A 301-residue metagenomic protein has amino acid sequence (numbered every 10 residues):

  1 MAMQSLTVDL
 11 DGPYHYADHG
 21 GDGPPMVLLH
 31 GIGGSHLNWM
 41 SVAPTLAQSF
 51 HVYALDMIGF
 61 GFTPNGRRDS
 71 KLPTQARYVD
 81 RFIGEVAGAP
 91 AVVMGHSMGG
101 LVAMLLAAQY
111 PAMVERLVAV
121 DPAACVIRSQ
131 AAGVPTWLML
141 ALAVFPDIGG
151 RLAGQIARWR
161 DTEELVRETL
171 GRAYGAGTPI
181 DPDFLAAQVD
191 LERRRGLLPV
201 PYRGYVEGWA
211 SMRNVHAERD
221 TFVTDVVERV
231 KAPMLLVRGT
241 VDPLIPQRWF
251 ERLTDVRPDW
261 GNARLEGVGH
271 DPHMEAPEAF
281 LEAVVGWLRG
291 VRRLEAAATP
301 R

Functional and structural regions predicted by a protein language model:
D18-N65: Conserved HGGG/HGGXW glycine-rich cap/lid loop of the alpha/beta-hydrolase fold
T74-A91: Conserved acidic catalytic loop of the alpha/beta-hydrolase fold
G100-P111, L117: Short glycine-enriched nucleophile-adjacent loop and the immediately C-terminal alpha-helix near the catalytic center
L117-I156: Flexible "cap/lid" loop of the alpha/beta hydrolase fold
Q155-R229: Conserved alpha/beta-hydrolase catalytic His-Asp/Glu region
H216-A217, V241-I245: Acidic catalytic loop of the alpha/beta-hydrolase fold
V230, L236-R238: Short beta-strand/loop motif that positions the catalytic acidic residue of the alpha/beta-hydrolase fold
P258-R301: Catalytic active-site module of serine/aspartate enzymes centered on a nucleophile-bearing elbow/loop
